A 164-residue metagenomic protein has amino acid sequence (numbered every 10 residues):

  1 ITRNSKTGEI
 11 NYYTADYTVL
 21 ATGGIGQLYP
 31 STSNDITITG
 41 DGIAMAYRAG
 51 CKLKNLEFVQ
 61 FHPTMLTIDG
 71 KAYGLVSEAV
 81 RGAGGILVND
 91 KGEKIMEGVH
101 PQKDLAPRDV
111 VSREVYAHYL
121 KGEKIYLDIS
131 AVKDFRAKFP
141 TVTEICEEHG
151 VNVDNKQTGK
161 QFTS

Functional and structural regions predicted by a protein language model:
I1-Y12, T18: Conserved beta-strand-loop-beta-strand element in the redox core of flavoprotein oxidoreductases
E9, Q27-L28: Short glycine-rich, flexible loops that bind phosphorylated cofactors or substrates
Y12-G23, A46, G92: Short hydrophobic core segments
Y12-Y13, I36-G40, D109, R136: Conserved structured core elements
T18-G26, I38, E57-F58: FAD-binding core of FAD-dependent oxidoreductases, characterized by glycine-rich FAD pyrophosphate-binding loops
G24, S31, F61-T64: Glycine-rich phosphate/pyrophosphate-binding beta-alpha loops
L28-A49: A conserved FAD-binding loop/helix module that cradles the flavin
M45, C51-F162: An anion/pyrophosphate-binding glycine-rich loop and adjacent beta-alpha core in soluble alpha-beta enzymes
